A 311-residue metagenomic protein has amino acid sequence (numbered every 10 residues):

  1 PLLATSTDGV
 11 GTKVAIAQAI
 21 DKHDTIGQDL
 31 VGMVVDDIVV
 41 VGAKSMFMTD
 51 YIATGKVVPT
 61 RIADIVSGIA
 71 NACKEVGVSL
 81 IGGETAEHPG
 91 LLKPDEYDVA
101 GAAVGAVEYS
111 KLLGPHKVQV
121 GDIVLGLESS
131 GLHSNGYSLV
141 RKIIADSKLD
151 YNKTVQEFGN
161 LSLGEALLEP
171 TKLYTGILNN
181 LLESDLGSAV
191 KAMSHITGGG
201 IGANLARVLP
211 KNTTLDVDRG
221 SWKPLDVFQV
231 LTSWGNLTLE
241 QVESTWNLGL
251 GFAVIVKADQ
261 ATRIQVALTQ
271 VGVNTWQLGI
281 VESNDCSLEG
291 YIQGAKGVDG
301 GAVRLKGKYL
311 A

Functional and structural regions predicted by a protein language model:
P1-S130, V303: Glycine-rich phosphate/pyrophosphate-binding loop regions near the starts of catalytic domains
T7, D98, K111-G164, G202: Short, acidic (Asp/Glu-rich) active-site segment that either coordinates a divalent metal cofactor
V14, K111, N135, R263-I264 (+1 more regions): Short acidic, gly/pro-rich beta-turn/loop elements at beta-sheet edges and active-site/ligand-binding grooves
V14-I16, Y137-S138, W276: A short, polar/proline- and glycine-enriched secondary-structure boundary/capping micro-motif
I26, N135, P170-L173: A generic structural signal for residues located within well-ordered alpha-helices of large catalytic or ligand-binding
R61-V76, L92-Y97, D150, E157-L168 (+1 more regions): Glycine-/charge-enriched secondary-structure boundary and capping motifs
